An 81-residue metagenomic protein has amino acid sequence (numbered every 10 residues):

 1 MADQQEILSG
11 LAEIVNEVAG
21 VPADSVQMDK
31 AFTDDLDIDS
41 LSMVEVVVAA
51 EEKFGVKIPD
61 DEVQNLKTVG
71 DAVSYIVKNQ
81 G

Functional and structural regions predicted by a protein language model:
A2-D24, K78-Q80: Thiotemplate assembly-line natural product biosynthesis machinery
A12, D29, V47: Generic structural marker for isolated residues within well-ordered, non-membrane alpha-helices of soluble domains
V18-D37, K53-N65: Phosphopantetheine carrier-protein modules
D37-E51, K67-V69: Amphipathic alpha-helical interaction surfaces in cytosolic regulatory modules
E51-F54, Q80: Residue-level detector of secondary-structure transition/capping positions
G70-K78: C-terminal structural segments of small proteins and small subunits
